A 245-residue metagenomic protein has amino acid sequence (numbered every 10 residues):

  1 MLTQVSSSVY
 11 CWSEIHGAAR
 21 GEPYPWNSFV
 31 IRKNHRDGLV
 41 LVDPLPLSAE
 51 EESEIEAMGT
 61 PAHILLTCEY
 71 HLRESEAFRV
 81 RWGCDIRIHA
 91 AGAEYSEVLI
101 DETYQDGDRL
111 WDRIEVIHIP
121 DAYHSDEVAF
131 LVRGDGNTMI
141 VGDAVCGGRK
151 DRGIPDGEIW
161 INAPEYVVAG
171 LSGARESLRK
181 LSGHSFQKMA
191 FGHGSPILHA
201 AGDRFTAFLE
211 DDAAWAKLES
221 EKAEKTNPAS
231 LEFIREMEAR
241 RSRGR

Functional and structural regions predicted by a protein language model:
M1-D37, G244-R245: Zn-dependent metallo-beta-lactamase
L2, S7, E14, D37-L41 (+2 more regions): Metallo-beta-lactamase
H16-R20, L39-L45, H63-L66, E115-P120 (+1 more regions): Short, flexible loop segments at the rims of nucleotide/cofactor-binding pockets, characterized by
S28-E56: Long, hydrophobic/aromatic N-terminal blocks
P46-H89: Active-site metal-binding motif and surrounding structural segment of the metallo-beta-lactamase
S48-A49, E69-E74, A93-S96, C146-R149 (+1 more regions): Active-site environment of divalent metal-dependent phosphoester hydrolases
A77-E127, R133-D135, V167-S182: Metallo-beta-lactamase
